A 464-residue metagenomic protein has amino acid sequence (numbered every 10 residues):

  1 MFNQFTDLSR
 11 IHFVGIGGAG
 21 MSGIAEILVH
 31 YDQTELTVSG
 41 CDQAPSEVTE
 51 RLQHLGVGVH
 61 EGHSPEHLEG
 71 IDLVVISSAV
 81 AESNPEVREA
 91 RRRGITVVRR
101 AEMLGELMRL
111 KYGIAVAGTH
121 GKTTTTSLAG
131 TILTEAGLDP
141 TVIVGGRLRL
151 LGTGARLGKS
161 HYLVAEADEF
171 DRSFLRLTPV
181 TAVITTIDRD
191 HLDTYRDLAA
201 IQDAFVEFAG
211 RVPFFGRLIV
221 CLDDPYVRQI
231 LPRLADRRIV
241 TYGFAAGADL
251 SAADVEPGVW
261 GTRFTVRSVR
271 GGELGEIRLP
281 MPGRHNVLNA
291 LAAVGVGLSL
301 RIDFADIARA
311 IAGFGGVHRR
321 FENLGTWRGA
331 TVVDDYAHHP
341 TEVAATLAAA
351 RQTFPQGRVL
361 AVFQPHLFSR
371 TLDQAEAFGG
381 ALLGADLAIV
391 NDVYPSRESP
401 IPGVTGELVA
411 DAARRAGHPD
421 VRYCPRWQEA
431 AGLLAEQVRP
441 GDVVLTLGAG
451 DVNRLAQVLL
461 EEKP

Functional and structural regions predicted by a protein language model:
M1-M103, P225, A248-A253, P282 (+1 more regions): N-terminal leader/targeting and accessory segments in enzymes
F2-H12, G20-I24, H30, V180 (+3 more regions): Nucleotide phosphate-binding/pyrophosphate-handling subdomain across enzymes that bind or process nucleotide phosphates
I11-F13, V74, I114, P140 (+3 more regions): Conserved hydrophobic helix-helix packing surfaces used for dimerization/oligomerization
I27-H30, Q53, H67, S78-L222 (+4 more regions): Phosphate-binding loop of NTP-binding sites
L36-A44, L218-L222, L360-F363, G384-P395: Short internal beta-strands
D42-A44, H60-H63, V98-G105, V142-G146 (+5 more regions): Beta-strand->loop->alpha-helix junctions that form or flank phosphate-binding loops in nucleotide-handling enzymes
G58-G70, T153, R426-E429, L434: Short acidic low-complexity segments
F378-P440: C-terminal helical cap/extension that packs against the catalytic core of soluble nucleotide-cofactor enzymes
